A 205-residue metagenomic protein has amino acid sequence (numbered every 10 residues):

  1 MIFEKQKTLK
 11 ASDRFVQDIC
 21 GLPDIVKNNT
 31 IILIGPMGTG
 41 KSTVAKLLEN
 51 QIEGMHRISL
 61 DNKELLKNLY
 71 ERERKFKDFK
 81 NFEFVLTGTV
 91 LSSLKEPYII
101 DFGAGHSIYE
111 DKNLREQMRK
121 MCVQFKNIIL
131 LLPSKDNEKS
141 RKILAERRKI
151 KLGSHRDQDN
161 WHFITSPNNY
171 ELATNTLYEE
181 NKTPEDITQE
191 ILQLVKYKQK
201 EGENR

Functional and structural regions predicted by a protein language model:
M1-V26, S166-R205: NTP-dependent small-molecule kinase module
L33: Hydrophobic anchor at the beta1->P-loop junction of P-loop NTPases
P36: P-loop (Walker A) phosphate-binding loop of NTP-binding proteins
T39: ATP-binding Walker
S42: Walker A/P-loop
K46-T89: Conserved substrate/cofactor phosphate-moiety recognition/catalytic segment in nucleotide-dependent phosphotransferases
K80-V123: Glycine-rich phosphate-binding loop used to anchor ATP phosphates in small-molecule kinases, encompassing both
C122-E171, N175: A glycine- and Lys/Arg-enriched "phosphate-lid" helix/loop adjacent to the NTP-binding pocket of small-molecule kinases
